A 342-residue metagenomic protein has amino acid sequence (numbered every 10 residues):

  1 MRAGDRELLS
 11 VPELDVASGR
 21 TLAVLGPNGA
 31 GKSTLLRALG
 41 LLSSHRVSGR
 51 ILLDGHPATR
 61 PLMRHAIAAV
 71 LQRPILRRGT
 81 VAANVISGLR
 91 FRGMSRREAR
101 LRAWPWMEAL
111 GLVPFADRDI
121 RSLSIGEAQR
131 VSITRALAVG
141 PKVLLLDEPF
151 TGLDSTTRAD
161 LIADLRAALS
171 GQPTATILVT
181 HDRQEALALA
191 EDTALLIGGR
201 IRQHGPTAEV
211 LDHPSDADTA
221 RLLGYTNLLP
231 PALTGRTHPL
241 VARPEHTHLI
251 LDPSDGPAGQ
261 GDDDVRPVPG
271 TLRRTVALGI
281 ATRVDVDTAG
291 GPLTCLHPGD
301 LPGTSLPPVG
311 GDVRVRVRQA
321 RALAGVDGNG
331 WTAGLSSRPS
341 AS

Functional and structural regions predicted by a protein language model:
G55-A69, R78, F91, R96 (+2 more regions): ABC ATPase NBD coupling module
R97-F115, A167: Conserved ABC ATPase "signature" region
D119-L123, E127: Conserved ABC ATPase signature
G126, G198-R200: Conserved ABC ATPase "signature" C-loop
A138-K142: A short, proline-enriched helix->beta-strand linker immediately N-terminal to the Walker B motif in ABC-type P-loop
I201-G205, H213: ABC ATPase "signature
N227-V276, L301-S342: Glycine/charge-rich catalytic "coupling/switch" loops of P-loop NTPases
